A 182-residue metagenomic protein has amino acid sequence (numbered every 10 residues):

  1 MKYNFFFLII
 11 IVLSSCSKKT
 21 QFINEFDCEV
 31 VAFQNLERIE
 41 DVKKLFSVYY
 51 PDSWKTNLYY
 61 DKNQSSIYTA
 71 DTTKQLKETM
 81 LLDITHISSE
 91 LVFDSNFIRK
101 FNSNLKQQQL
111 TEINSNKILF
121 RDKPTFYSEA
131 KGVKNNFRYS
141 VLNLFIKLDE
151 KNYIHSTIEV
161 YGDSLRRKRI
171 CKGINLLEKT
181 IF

Functional and structural regions predicted by a protein language model:
M1-S14: Sec-dependent bacterial lipoprotein signal peptides
C16-T73, L119, F137-R138, L148-E150 (+1 more regions): N-terminal targeting sequences that direct proteins away from the cytosol to non-cytosolic compartments
D52-K55, D83-S88, F145-K147: A short, sequence-level motif marking secondary-structure junctions
S66-N96: A short acidic-to-branched-hydrophobic micro-motif
K77-M80, T125, K151-S156: Glycine-rich, often proline-containing surface loops adjacent to acidic residues and nearby aromatics that form
T85-I87, K131, E159-Y161: Short strand-loop junctions, especially beta-strand C-caps/beta-turns that link beta-sheets to coils or alpha-helices
F93-F97, R169-K172: Short amphipathic alpha-helical segments
I98-D149: Signature of long, low-cysteine stretches enriched in small and polar/charged residues
